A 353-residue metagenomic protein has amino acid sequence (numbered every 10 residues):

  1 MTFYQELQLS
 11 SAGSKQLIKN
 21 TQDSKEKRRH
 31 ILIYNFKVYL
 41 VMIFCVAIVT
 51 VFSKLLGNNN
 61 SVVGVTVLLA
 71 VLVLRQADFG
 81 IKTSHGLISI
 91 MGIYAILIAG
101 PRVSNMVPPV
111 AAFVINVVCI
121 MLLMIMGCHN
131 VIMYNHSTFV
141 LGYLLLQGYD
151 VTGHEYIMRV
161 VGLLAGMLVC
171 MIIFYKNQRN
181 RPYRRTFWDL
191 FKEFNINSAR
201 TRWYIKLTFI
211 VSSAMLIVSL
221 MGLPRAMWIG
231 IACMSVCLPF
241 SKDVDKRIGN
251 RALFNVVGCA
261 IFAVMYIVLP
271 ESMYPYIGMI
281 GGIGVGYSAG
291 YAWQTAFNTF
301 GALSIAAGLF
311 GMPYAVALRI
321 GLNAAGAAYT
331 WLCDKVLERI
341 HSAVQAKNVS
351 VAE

Functional and structural regions predicted by a protein language model:
M1-A260, V264-F297, I305-E353: Alpha-helical transmembrane segments and their membrane-interface boundaries that form or gate the permeation pathway
